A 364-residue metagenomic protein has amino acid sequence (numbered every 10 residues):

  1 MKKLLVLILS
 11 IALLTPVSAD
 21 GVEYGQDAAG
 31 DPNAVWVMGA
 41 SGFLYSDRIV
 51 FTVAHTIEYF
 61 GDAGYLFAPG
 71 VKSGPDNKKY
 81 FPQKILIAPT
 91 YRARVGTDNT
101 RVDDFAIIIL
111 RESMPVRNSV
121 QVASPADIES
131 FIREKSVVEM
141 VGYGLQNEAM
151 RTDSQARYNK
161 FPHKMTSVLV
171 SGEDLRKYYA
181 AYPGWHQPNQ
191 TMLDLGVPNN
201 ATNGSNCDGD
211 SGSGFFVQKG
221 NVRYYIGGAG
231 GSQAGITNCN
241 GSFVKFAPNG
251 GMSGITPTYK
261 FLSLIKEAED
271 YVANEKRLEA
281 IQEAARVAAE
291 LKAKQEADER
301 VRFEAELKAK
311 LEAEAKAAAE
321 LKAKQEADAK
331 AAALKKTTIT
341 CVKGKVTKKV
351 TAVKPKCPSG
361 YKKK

Functional and structural regions predicted by a protein language model:
K2-A54, Y59-N77, Q83-P89, M192 (+1 more regions): Protease-domain processing segments flanking chymotrypsin-fold serine proteases, especially trypsin-like
Q26-G30, L44-Y45, Y59, D98-V102 (+4 more regions): Extracellular/periplasmic catalytic domains that process cell-envelope and extracellular macromolecules
V35-V37, M140, I339-K343: A short beta-strand micro-motif
M38-A40, D47, V53-T56, P69-V71 (+4 more regions): Active-site-proximal beta-strand/loop segments in catalytic clefts of secreted hydrolases
Y45-I57, N159, H163-K164, G172-R176 (+1 more regions): C-terminal subregion of chymotrypsin/trypsin-like serine protease catalytic domains
R101-F105, L110-A201: Chymotrypsin/trypsin-fold serine protease catalytic domain
R277-L334: Long, low-complexity, compositionally biased polyampholytic IDRs enriched for Lys/Glu and Gln/Arg
D328-K364: Mature, structured domains enriched in cysteine- and short glycine motifs
